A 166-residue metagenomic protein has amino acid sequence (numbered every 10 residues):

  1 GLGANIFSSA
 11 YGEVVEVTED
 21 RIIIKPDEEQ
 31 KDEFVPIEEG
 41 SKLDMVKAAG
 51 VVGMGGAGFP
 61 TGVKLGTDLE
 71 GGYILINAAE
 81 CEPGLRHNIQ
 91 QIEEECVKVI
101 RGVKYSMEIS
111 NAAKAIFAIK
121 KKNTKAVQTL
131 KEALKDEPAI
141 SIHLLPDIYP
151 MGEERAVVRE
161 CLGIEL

Functional and structural regions predicted by a protein language model:
G1, I6-E16: Generic structural motif
T18-A49: Glycine- and charge-enriched low-complexity intrinsically disordered segments
E19-D20, K42, A48-A49, L69-G72 (+2 more regions): Short coil/turn connectors at secondary-structure junctions
K47-V51, G56, A79-E80, K104-A112 (+2 more regions): Generic secondary-structure signature for well-ordered alpha-helical cores
A57-G71: Short amphipathic alpha-helices and their capping/turn segments at secondary-structure boundaries
I74-N88: Gly-rich Lys/Arg/Thr-decorated short loops/hinges at beta-loop-alpha junctions or inter-strand turns that position
E93-I109: Histidine-anchored nucleotide/phosphate-binding helix
A113-L166: Hydrophobic alpha-helical positions that pack around
